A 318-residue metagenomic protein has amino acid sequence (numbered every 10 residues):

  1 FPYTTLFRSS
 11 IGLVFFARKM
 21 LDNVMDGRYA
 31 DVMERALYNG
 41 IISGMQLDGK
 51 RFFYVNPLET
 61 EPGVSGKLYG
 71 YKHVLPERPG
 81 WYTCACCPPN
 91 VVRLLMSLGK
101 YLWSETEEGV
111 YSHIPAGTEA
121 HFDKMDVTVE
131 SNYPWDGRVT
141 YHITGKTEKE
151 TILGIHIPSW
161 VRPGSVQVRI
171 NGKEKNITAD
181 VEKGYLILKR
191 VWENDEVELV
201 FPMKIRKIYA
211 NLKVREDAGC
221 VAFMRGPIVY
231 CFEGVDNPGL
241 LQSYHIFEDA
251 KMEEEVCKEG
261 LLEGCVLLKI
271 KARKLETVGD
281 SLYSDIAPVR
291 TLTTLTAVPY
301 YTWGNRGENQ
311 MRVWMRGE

Functional and structural regions predicted by a protein language model:
Y3-L6: Short, small-residue-biased leader/transition segments that mark boundaries at the very start of proteins
G12-M25, K100, T144-T147: Well-ordered alpha-helical scaffold segments within catalytic/enzyme domains
L21-A30, P158-W160, V168: Carbohydrate-binding surfaces of carbohydrate-active enzymes
G27, D31-N39, G44-G145, R169-I170 (+2 more regions): C-terminal beta-rich recognition modules with glycine/proline-rich loops and embedded aromatic residues
E148-N171: Beta-strand-rich binding/interaction modules
K175-V181: Short beta-strand segments within Ig-like beta-sandwich modules, predominantly Fibronectin type-III
G184-K189: Short, surface-exposed beta-strand/beta-hairpin micro-motifs centered on an aromatic residue
